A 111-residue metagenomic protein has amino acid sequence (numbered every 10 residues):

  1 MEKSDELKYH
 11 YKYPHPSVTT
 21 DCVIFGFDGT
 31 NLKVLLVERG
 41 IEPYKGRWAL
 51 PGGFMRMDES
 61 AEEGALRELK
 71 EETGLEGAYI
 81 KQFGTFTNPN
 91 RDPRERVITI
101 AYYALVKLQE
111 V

Functional and structural regions predicted by a protein language model:
E2-A49, E62, G77: N-terminal strand-loop-strand
P16-V18, E62-L66, G74-V111: Active-site segment of metal-dependent pyrophosphate-handling enzymes, primarily the Nudix hydrolase catalytic core
P51, A65, L69: Hydrophobic alpha-helical positions that pack around
